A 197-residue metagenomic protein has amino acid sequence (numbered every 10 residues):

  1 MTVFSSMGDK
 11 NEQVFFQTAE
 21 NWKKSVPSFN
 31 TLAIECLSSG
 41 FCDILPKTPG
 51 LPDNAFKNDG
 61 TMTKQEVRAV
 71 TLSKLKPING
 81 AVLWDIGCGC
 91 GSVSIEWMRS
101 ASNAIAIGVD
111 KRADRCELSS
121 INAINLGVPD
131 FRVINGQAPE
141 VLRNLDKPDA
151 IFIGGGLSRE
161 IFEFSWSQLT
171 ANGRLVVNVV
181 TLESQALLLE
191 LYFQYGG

Functional and structural regions predicted by a protein language model:
M1-N58: A contiguous loop/helix-start segment that scaffolds small-molecule binding in enzyme catalytic cores
M62-N79: Conserved alpha-helix/loop element of class I SAM-dependent methyltransferases that forms part of the SAM/SAH-binding
G80-G89: Conserved class I S-adenosyl-L-methionine
C90-S102: Conserved SAM-binding loop of SAM-dependent methyltransferases across substrates and taxa, primarily the Class I
R99-A106, A171: Conserved S-adenosyl-L-methionine
V109-A150: S-adenosyl-L-methionine
K147-G155, R174: Short SAM/SAH-binding signature in class I
F162-G197: C-terminal substrate-binding/active-site "lid" region of AdoMet-derived donor-dependent transferases
